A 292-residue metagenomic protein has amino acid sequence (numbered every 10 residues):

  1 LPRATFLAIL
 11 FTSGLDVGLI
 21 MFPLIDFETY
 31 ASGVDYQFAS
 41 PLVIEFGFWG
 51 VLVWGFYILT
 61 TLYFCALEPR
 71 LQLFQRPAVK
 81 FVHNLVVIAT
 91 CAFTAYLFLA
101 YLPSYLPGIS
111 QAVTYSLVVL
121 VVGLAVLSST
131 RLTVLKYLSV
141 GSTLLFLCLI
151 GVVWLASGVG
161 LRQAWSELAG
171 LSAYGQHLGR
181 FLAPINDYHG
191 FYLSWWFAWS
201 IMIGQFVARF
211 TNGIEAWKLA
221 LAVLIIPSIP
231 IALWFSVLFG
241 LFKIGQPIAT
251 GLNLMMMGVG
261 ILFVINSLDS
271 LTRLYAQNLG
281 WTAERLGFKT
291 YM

Functional and structural regions predicted by a protein language model:
L1-V113, W154-G158: Transmembrane-helix bundle segments that line or gate the permeation/cavity pathway in multi-pass membrane proteins
L15, L149, V153, P230-W234: Alpha-helical transmembrane segments of multipass membrane proteins
F38-L52, G179-F191, A249-M256: Short aromatic-rich membrane-water interface segments that cap or initiate transmembrane helices in multi-pass membrane
F48-Y57, V79-T90, L106-R131, L193-Q205 (+1 more regions): Transmembrane alpha-helical segments of multi-pass small-molecule transport proteins
L67-R70, K80-H83, A95-T114, F206-I229 (+1 more regions): Helix-loop-helix connectors at the membrane interface of multi-pass transporters/channels
F74-A89, S129-V153, L224: Membrane-interface loop-to-helix entry segments
S166-L182, V237-N253: Membrane-interface interhelical connector segments
L182-A222: A conserved active-site cap/scaffold subdomain adjacent to cofactor or substrate pockets
